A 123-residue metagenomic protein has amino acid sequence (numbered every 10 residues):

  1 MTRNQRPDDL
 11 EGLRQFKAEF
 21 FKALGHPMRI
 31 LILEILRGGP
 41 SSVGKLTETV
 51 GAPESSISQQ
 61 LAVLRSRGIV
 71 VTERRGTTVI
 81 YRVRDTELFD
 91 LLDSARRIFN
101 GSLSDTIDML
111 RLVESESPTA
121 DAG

Functional and structural regions predicted by a protein language model:
M1-G12, F16, F89-G123: Amphipathic alpha-helical dimerization/coiled-coil segments that flank or bridge DNA-binding/regulatory modules
D8-S55, T78-L88: N-terminal helix-turn-helix DNA-binding core of bacterial DNA-binding proteins
I30, V63-L64: Alpha-helical and His/Cys-centered functional microenvironments
S41, R75, R97: Residue-level recognition of oxygen-bearing side chains
Q60: Residues within the DNA-recognition helix of helix-turn-helix
R65-R75, R82: Beta-hairpin "wing" of winged helix-turn-helix
